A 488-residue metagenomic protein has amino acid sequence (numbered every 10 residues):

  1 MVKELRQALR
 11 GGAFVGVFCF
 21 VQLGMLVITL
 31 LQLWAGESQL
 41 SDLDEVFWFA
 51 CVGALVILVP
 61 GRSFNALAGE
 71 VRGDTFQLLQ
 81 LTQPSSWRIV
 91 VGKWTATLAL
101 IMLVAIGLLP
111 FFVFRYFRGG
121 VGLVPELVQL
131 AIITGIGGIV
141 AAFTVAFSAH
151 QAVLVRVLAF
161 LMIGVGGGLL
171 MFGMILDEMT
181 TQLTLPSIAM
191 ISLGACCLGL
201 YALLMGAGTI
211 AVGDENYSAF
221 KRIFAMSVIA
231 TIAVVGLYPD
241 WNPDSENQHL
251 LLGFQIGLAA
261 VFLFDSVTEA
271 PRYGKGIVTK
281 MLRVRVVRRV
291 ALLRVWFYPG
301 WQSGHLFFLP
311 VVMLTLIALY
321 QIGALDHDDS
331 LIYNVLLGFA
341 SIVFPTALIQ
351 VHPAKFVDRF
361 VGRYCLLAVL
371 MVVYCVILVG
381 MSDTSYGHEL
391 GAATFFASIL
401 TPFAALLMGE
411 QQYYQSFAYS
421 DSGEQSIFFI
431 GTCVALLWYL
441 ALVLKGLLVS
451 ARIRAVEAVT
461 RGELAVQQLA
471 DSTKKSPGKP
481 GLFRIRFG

Functional and structural regions predicted by a protein language model:
M1-G73, S86, V91-K474, G478-G488: Hydrophobic alpha-helical transmembrane segments of membrane proteins
L78-W87: Short helix-to-coil transition segments within interhelical loops that connect adjacent transmembrane helices
